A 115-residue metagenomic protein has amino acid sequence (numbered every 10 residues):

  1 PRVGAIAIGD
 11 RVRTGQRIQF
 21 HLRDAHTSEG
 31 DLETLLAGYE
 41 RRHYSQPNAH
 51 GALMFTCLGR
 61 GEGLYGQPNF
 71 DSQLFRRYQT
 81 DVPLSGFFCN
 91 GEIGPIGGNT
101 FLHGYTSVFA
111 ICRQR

Functional and structural regions predicted by a protein language model:
P1-R115: Hydrophobic alpha/beta core scaffold segments
